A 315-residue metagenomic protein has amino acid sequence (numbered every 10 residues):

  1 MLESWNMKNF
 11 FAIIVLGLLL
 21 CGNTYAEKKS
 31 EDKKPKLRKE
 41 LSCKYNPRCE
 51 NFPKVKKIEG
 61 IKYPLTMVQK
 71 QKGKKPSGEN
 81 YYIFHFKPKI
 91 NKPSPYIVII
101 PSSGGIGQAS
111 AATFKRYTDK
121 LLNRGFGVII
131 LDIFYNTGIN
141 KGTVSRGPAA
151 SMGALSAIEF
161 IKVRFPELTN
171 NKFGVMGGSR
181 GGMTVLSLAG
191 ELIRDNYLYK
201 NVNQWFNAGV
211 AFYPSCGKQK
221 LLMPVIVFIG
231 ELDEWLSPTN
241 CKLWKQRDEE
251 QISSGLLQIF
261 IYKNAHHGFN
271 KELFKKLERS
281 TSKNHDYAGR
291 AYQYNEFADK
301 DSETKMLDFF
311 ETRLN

Functional and structural regions predicted by a protein language model:
E31-N91: N-terminal cap/lid segment of alpha/beta-hydrolase-fold proteins
N91-S94, I99-N140, E234-P238: Short substrate-entry loop that stabilizes the transition state in hydrolases
T143-P166, S187: Alpha/beta-hydrolase active-site loop
K162, G182-N196: Short glycine-enriched nucleophile-adjacent loop and the immediately C-terminal alpha-helix near the catalytic center
E167-S179: Alpha/beta-hydrolase fold nucleophile elbow
M223, S237-D248, F274: Short alpha-helix in the alpha/beta-hydrolase fold that links the catalytic acid
V227-I229: Short beta-strand/loop motif that positions the catalytic acidic residue of the alpha/beta-hydrolase fold
G255-N315: C-terminal catalytic histidine-bearing segment of alpha/beta-hydrolase fold enzymes
